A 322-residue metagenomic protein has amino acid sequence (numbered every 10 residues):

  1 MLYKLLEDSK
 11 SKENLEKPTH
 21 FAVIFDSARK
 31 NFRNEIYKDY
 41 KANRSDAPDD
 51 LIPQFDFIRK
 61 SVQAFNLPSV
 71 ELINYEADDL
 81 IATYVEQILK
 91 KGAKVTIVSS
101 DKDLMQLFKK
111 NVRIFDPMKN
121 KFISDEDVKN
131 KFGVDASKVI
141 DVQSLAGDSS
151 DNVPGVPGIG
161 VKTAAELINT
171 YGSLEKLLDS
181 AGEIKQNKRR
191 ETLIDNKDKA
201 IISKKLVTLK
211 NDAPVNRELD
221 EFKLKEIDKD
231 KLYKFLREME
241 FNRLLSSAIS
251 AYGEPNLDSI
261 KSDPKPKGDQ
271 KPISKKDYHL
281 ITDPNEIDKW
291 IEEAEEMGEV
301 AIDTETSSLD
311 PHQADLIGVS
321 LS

Functional and structural regions predicted by a protein language model:
M1, T163, K188-R189, K205 (+1 more regions): A general alpha-helix detector
M1-P68, K119: Domain-level signal for Mg2+-assisted phosphodiester chemistry and nucleotide/NA-binding surfaces in nucleic-acid
L5, S9-K12, Y84-I88, A294: Hydrophobic helix-cap positions at the C-terminus of alpha-helices in RecA-like/P-loop ATPase nucleotide-binding cores
L6, K10-A22, K94-Q106, K110 (+2 more regions): Structured, non-catalytic alpha/beta "coupling" segments that mediate domain-domain communication and provide generic
H20-D26, T96-V98, A301-D303, S320: Short, conserved beta-strand segments within well-ordered enzyme catalytic domains that often line or immediately flank
R29-R33, D103-Q106, S308-D310: Short, active-site-adjacent cap segments at secondary-structure transitions
A42-V215: Extended two-metal-dependent nuclease catalytic cores across DNA- and RNA-processing enzymes
E221-L321: Long, highly charged low-complexity segments
